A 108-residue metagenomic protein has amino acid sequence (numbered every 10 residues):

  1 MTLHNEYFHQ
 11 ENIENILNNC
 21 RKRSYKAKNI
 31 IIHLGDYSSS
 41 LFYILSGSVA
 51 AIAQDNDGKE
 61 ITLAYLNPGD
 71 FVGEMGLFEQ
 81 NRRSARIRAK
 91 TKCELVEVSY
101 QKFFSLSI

Functional and structural regions predicted by a protein language model:
M1-A27, G76-L77: Cyclic nucleotide-binding regulatory module and flanking cytosolic helices
C20, S38-S39: Short loop/turn microsegments at loop-to-beta-strand junctions
R21, I30, S48-A53, F71 (+1 more regions): Short beta-strand segments in beta-sandwich/barrel cores
I31-D36: Short phosphate-coordinating micro-motif centered on Lys-Gly-acidic
S39-I52, N67-G69: Glycine- and acidic-residue-biased ligand/ion/polar-headgroup-sensing regions
L63-I108: Cyclic-nucleotide recognition modules
